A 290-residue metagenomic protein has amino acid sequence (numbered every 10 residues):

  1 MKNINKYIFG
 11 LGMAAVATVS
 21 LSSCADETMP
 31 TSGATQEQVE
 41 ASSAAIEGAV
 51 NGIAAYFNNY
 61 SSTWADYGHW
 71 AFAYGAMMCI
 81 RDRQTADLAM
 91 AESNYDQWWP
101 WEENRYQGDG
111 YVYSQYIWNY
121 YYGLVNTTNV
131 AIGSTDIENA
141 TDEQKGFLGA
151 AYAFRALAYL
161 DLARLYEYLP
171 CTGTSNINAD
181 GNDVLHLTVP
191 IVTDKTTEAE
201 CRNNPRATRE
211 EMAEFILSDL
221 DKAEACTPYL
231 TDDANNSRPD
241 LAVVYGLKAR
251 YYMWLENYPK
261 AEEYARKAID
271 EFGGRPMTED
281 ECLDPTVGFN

Functional and structural regions predicted by a protein language model:
M1-S22: Sec-dependent bacterial lipoprotein signal peptides
S23-C79: Membrane-proximal, proline-rich intrinsically disordered regions
G48, S61-I80, T85, D96-W99 (+2 more regions): Hydrophobic-face positions in mid-chain alpha helices that act as interaction patches
E92-Y168, A207-E210, K222-D232: Conserved, well-structured interaction surfaces
V125-T128, A213, L220, A265 (+1 more regions): Inward-facing hydrophobic residues that define packing positions of alpha-helical scaffold repeats
Y152, Y245-Y252, Y264: TPR/Sel1-like alpha-solenoid repeat signature
L165-E214: Short coil/linker segments at helix-helix boundaries
